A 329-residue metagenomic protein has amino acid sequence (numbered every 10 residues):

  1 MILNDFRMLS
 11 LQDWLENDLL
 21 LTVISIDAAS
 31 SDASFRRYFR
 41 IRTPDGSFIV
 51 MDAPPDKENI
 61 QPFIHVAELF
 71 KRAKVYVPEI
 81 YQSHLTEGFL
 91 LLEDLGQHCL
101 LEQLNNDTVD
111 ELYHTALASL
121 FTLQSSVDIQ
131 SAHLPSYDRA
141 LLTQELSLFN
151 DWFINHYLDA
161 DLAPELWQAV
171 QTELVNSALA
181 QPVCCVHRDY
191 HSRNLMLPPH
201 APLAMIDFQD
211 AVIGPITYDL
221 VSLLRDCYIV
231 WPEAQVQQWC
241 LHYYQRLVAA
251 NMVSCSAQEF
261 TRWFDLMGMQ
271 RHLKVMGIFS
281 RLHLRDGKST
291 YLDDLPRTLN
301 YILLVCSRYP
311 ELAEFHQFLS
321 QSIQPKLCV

Functional and structural regions predicted by a protein language model:
M1-F89, P198-L203, L319-V329: Conserved NTP-binding catalytic cores of kinases and kinase-like/nucleotidyltransferase enzymes across multiple kinase
L11-D13, N17, D128-S136, A140-L141 (+3 more regions): An alpha-helical support segment within catalytic cores of ATP-dependent transferases
F35-I41, V50, L123, E173-L220 (+1 more regions): Active-site acidic catalytic loop and adjacent metal/ATP-binding pocket of ATP-dependent phosphoryl transfer enzymes
R36-Q144, L148, N155-L158, A180: ATP-binding pocket architecture of kinase catalytic cores
F63, V109-A116, L142, P164-Q171 (+3 more regions): Hydrophobic packing residues in well-ordered alpha-helices of helical domains and bundles
L141, V212-I213, F264-M269: Secondary-structure capping and boundary motifs in well-ordered enzyme cores
S147-H156, I216-V253, L266-D286, T298-V305: Active-site activation/catalytic loop segments of kinase-like enzymes and analogous catalytic loops in related
G277-V329: ATP/Mg2+ or Mg2+-diphosphate-binding catalytic cores that bind nucleotide phosphates or diphosphates via glycine-rich
